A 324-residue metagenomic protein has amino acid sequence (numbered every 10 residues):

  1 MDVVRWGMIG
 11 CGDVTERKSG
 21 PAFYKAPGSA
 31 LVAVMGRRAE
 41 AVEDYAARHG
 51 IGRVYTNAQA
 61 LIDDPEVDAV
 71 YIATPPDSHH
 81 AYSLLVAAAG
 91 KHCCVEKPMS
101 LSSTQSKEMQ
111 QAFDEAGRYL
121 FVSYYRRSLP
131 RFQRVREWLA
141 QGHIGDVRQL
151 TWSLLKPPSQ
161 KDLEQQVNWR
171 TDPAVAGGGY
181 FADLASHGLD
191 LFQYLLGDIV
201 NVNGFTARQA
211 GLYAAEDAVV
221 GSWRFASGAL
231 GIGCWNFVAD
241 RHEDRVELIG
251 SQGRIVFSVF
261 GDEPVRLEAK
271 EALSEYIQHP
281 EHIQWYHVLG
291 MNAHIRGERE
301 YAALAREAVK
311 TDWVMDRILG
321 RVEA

Functional and structural regions predicted by a protein language model:
M1-H49, A324: N-terminal Rossmann-like dinucleotide-binding module
V3, A69-Y71, M291-A324: C-terminal helix-rich "cap/oligomerization" subdomain common to oxidoreductases
T15, Y55, V95, L120-V122 (+1 more regions): Hydrophobic residues in well-ordered beta-strands that form the structural core
I51-A58: Conserved SAM-binding strand-loop segment of SAM-dependent methyltransferases
A69-P76, H80-R127, G142: Beta-strand-loop-alpha-helix segment that lines the small-molecule cofactor/substrate pocket of alpha/beta enzymes
R126-F205, Q209-L212: Predominantly a Rossmann-like dinucleotide-binding segment in NAD(P)-dependent oxidoreductases
D183, L189-D262, V288-E298, D316: Contiguous beta-strand/loop segments that form the cofactor/metal-binding neighborhood of enzyme cores
Y276-L289, A303: Active-site loop of classical SDR/Rossmann-like NAD(P)-dependent oxidoreductases, centered on the catalytic Tyr-X3-Lys
